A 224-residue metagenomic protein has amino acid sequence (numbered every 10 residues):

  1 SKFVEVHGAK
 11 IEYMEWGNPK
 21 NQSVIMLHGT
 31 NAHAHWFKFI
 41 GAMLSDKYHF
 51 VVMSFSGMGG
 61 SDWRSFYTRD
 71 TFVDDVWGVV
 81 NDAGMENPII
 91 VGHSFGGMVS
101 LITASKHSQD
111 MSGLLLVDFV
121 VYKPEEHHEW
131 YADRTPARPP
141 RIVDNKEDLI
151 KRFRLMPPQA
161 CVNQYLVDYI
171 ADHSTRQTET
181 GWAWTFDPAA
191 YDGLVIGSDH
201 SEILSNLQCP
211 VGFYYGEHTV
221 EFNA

Functional and structural regions predicted by a protein language model:
V4-M14, F39, V51-V91: Active-site loop/oxyanion-hole signature of alpha/beta-hydrolase fold enzymes
K20, G29-A32, S94: Active-site glycine-rich loops that stabilize anionic/oxyanionic intermediates across multiple enzyme folds
I25-G29, Y215: The conserved beta1-alpha1 loop
G29-F39, F50: Serine-hydrolase catalytic-loop signature spanning alpha/beta hydrolases and amidase-signature enzymes
N31, F55-G59, V121: Alpha/beta-hydrolase active-site loop signature
G92, G96, S100: Gly/Ala-rich beta-loop-alpha elbow adjacent to hydrolase catalytic centers
L101-S105, S112-K146: Flexible "cap/lid" loop of the alpha/beta hydrolase fold
T175-A224: Conserved serine/cysteine hydrolase catalytic core
